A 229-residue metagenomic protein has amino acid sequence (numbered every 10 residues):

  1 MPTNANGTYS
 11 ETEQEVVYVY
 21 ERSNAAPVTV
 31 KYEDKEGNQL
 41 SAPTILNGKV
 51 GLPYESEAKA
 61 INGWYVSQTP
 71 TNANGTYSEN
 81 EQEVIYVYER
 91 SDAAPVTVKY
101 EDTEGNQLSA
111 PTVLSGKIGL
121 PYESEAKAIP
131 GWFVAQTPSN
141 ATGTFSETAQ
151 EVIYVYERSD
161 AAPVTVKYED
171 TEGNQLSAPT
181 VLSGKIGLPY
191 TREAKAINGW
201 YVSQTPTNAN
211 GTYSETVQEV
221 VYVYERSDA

Functional and structural regions predicted by a protein language model:
M1-Y9, L52-G75, L120-G143, L188-Y213: Surface-exposed interfaces of beta-sheet-rich extracellular modules
P2-N4, K31-K49, T69-N74, K99-K117 (+3 more regions): Short, solvent-exposed loop/edge segments of extracellular or virion-exposed proteins
T3-N4, S10, S23, S41 (+18 more regions): Ser/Thr/Pro-rich low-complexity tandem-repeat tracts
N6-Y32, N74-V96, Y100, G143-Y168 (+1 more regions): Conserved "repeat-terminator" motif of extracellular CCP/Sushi domains
A25, G37, G51, G63-V66 (+12 more regions): Generic "edge-of-domain/loop-turn" microfeature
V30-D34, S56-A58, V98-Y100, S124-A126 (+2 more regions): Polar/charged side chains located within well-ordered beta-strands of beta-rich proteins
